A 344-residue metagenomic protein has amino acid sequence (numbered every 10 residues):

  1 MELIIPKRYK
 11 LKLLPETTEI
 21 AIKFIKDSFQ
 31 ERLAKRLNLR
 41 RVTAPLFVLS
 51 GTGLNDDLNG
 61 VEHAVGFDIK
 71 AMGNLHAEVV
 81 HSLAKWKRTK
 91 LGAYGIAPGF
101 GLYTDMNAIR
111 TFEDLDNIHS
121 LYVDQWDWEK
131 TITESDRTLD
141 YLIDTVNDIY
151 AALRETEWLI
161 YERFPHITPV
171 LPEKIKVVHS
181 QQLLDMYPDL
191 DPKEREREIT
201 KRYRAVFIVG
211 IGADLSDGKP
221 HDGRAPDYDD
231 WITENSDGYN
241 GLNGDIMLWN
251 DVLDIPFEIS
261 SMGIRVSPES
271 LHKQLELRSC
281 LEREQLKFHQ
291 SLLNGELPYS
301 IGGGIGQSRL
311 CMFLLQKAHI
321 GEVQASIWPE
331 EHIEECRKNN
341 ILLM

Functional and structural regions predicted by a protein language model:
E2-H119, D127-T131: Class II aminoacyl-tRNA synthetase-like tRNA-binding/catalytic domains
I20-F24, S28, R137-D144, D148 (+3 more regions): Generic recognition of stable, solvent-exposed alpha-helical segments in well-folded globular domains
L33-R41, I149-I160, A318: A generic secondary-structure signal for well-formed alpha-helical elements
L46-S50, P165-L171, I211, E331-I333: A glycine-rich phosphate-binding loop feature that marks nucleotide/adenosyl-phosphate handling sites
F100, V123, G241-N243: Short connector loops at helix/strand junctions that flank enzyme active sites, especially segments positioning acidic
T104-E198: Extended, charged alpha-beta segments that form solvent-exposed binding/catalytic grooves in nucleic-acid-handling
I109, Q181-M344: A translation/RNA-centric and nucleic-acid-associated enzymatic feature enriched in Class II aminoacyl-tRNA synthetases
